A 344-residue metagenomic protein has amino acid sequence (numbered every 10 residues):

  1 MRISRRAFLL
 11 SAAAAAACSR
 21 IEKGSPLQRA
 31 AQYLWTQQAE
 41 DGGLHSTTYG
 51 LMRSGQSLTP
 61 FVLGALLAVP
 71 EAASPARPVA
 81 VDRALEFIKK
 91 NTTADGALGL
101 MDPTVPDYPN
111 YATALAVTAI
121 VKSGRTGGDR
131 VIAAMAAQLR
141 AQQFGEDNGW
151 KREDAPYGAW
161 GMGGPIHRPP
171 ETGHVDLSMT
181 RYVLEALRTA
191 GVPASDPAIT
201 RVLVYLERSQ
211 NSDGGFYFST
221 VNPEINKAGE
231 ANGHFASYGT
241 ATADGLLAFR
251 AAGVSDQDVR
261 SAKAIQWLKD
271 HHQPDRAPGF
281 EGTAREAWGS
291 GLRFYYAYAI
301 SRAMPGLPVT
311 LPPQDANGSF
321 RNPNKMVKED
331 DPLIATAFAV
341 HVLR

Functional and structural regions predicted by a protein language model:
M1-A14: N-terminal secretory signal peptides and thylakoid transit peptides that target proteins across membranes
L9, S19-R29, G43-A80, A94-A137 (+3 more regions): An alpha-helical repeat/solenoid feature that recognizes helix-turn-helix modules
T36-L44: N-terminal capping segment at the start of a domain
Q38, Q210, Q314: Cell-envelope and extracellular/periplasmic
R83: Alpha-helical scaffolds flanking conserved acidic
F87: Active-site-surrounding "flap" and adjacent substrate/cofactor-binding loops of secreted or lumenal enzymes, prototyped
